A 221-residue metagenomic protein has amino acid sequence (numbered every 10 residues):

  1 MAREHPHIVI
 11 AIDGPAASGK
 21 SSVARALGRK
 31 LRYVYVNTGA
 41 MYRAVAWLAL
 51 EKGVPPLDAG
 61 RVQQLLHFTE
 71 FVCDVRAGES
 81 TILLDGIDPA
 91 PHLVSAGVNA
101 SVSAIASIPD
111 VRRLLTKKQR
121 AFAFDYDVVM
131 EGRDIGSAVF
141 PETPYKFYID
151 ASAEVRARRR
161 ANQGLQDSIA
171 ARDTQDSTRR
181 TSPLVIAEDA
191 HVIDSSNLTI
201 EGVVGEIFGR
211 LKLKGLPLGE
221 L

Functional and structural regions predicted by a protein language model:
M1-V9: Extreme N-terminal, non-catalytic leader segments that precede Walker-type/kinase nucleotide-binding cores
I12: Hydrophobic anchor at the beta1->P-loop junction of P-loop NTPases
A17: Walker A (P-loop) phosphate-binding loop of P-loop NTPases
K20: Conserved lysine of the Walker
V23: Hydrophobic positions on the alpha1 helix immediately C-terminal to the Walker A/P-loop
R29-S95: N-terminal phosphate/diphosphate-binding loop that engages ATP/GTP or pyrophosphate donors across diverse enzyme folds
D74, Q119-Y126, R133-E142, N162-F208: Small-molecule kinase domains that catalyze NTP-dependent phosphoryl transfer to phosphate-bearing small molecules
A90-N162: ATP-dependent NMP and nucleoside kinases share a basic, alpha-helical "lid"
